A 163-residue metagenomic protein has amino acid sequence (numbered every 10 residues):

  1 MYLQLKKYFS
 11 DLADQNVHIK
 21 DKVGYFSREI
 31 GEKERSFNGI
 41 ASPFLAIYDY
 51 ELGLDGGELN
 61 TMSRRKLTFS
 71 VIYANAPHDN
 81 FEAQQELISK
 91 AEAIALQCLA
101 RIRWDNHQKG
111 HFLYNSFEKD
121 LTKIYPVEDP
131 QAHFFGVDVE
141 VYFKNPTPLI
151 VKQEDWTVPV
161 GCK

Functional and structural regions predicted by a protein language model:
M1-N60, H111, Q153-V158, C162-K163: Small/polar-rich, solvent-exposed N-terminal microdomains that initiate assembly or binding
Y2-D11, L59-R64, V71-R103: Extracellular/virion structural assembly segments
A13-N16, K20, I40-S42, I88-K144: Acidic-leaning, charged glycine-interspersed low-complexity segments
L54, A76-H78, D105, K109: Amphipathic alpha-helical interaction segments
T61-P77, A132-T147: Oligomerization/assembly interface segments of phage tail-like spikes and tubes
V137-K163: Charge-rich, low-complexity terminal tails
